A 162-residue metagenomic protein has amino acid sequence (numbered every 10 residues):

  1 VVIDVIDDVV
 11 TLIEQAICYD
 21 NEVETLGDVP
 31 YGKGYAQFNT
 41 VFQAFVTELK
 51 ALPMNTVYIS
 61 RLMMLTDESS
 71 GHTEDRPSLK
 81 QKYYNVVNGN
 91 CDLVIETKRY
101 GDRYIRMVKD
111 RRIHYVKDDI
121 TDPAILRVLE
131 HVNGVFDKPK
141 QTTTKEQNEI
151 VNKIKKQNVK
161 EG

Functional and structural regions predicted by a protein language model:
I3-V86: P-loop NTPase motor core
E14, E22-E24, E48, E68 (+6 more regions): Glutamate identity and glutamate-enriched acidic tracts
N21, N39, N55, N85-N90 (+4 more regions): Detector for Asparagine
Y35-Q43, T47, C91-T97, R127-G134: Low-complexity, flexible helical/coil segments
T56-R127: Phosphate-binding/switch region of NTP-binding enzymes
D102-G162: C-terminal regions of RecA-like/P-loop NTPase motor modules
